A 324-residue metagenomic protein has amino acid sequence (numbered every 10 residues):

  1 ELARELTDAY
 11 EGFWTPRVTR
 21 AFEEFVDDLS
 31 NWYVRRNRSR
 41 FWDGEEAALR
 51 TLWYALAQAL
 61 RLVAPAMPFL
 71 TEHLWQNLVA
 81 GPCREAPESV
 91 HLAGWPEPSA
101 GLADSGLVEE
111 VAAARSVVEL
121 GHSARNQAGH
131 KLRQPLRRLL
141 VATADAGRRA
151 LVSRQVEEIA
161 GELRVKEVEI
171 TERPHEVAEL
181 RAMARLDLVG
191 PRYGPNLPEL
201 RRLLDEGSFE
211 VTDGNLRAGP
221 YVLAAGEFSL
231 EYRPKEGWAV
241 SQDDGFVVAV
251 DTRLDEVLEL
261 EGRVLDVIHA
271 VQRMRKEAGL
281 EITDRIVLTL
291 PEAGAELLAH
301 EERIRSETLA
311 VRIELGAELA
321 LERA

Functional and structural regions predicted by a protein language model:
E1-A324: Feature 926 captures the class I aminoacyl-tRNA synthetase adenylation module centered on the KMSKS loop
